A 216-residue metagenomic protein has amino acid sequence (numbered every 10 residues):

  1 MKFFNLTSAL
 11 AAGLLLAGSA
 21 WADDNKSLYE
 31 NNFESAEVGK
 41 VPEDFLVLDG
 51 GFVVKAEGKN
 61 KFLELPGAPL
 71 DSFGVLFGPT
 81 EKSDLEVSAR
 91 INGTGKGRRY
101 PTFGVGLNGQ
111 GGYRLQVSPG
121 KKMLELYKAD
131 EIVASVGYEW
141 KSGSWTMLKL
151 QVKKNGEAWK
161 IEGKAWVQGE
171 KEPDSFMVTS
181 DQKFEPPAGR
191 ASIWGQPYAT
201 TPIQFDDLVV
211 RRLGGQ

Functional and structural regions predicted by a protein language model:
A22-L46: Extracellular carbohydrate-recognition regions
F33, D206-V210: Extracellular beta-strand elements of beta-rich domains used for carbohydrate recognition/degradation or cell-matrix
F33, V87-A89, W145-N155, W159-A165: Short tryptophan-centered beta-strand motifs in secreted/extracellular beta-sheet-rich domains of glycan-recognition
E37-E64, P69-D71: Extracellular glycan-recognition surfaces and repeat-rich motifs
G58-K59, E64-K128, G214: Secretory/extracellular carbohydrate-interaction modules and structurally similar beta-sandwich "look-alikes"
F73-P79, A134-W140, S180-D181, W194-G195: Beta-strand-rich interaction surfaces with strong enrichment in secreted/lumenal proteins
Y127-K149: Short, aromatic/His-centered strand-loop micro-motif at the edge of beta-sheets
E172-Q204: Flexible glycan-contacting loops in extracellular carbohydrate-active proteins
